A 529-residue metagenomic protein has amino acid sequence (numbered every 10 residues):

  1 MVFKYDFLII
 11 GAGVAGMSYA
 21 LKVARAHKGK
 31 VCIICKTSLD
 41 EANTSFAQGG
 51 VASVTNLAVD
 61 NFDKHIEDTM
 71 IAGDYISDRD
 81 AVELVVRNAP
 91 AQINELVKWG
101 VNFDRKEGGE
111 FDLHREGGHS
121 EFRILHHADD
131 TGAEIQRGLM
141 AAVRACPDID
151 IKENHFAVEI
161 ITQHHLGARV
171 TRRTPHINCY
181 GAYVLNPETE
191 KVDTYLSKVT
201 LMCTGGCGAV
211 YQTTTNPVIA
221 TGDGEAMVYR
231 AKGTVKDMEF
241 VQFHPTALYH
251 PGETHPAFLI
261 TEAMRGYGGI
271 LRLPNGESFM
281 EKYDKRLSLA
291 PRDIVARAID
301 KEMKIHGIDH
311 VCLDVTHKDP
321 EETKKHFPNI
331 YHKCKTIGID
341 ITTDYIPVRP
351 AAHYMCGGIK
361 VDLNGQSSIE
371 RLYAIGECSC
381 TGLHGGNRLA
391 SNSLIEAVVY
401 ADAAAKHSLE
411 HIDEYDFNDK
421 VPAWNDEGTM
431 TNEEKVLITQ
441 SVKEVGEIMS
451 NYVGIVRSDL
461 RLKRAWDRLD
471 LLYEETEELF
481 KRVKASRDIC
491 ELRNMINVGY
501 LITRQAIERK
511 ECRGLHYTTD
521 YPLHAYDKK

Functional and structural regions predicted by a protein language model:
M1-D6, Y19-K22, G29-K30, S38-D40 (+9 more regions): Glycine- and aromatic-enriched mobile tails/lids
A12-V14: Glycine-rich Rossmann-fold phosphate-binding loop(s) that bind the pyrophosphate of adenine dinucleotide cofactors
T37-D68, D74, Q242-T246, H255-P256: Conserved N-terminal glycine-rich FAD pyrophosphate-binding loop of Rossmann-like flavoproteins
L39, M227, G233-I341, I346 (+2 more regions): An anion/pyrophosphate-binding glycine-rich loop and adjacent beta-alpha core in soluble alpha-beta enzymes
A72-D112: Rossmann-like flavin
S77-P90, R123-A141, K152, T214-G222 (+3 more regions): Short beta-strand to alpha-helix junction loop
V97-K191, L196, C203, A247-P251: Conserved redox-cofactor binding core of oxidoreductases
E159-H176, Y180-T189, I339-L383: FAD-site-proximal beta/loop scaffold in flavoenzymes
